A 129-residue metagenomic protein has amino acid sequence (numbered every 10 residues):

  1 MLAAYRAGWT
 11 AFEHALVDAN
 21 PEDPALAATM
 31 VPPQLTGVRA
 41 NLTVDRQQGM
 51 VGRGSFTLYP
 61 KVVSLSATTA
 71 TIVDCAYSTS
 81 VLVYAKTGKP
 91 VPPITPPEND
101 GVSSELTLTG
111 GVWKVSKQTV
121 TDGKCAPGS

Functional and structural regions predicted by a protein language model:
M1-M50: Core segments of small alpha/beta cavity-forming domains
E13-L16, S80, L108: Secondary-structure transition/hinge residues
E22-Q34, Y59-V63, A70-D74, V115-S116: Short low-complexity stretches enriched in small and charged residues
Q48-K89: Surface-exposed, charged secondary-structure patches
T71, P92-S129: Short beta-strand edge/turn micro-motifs at domain boundaries
